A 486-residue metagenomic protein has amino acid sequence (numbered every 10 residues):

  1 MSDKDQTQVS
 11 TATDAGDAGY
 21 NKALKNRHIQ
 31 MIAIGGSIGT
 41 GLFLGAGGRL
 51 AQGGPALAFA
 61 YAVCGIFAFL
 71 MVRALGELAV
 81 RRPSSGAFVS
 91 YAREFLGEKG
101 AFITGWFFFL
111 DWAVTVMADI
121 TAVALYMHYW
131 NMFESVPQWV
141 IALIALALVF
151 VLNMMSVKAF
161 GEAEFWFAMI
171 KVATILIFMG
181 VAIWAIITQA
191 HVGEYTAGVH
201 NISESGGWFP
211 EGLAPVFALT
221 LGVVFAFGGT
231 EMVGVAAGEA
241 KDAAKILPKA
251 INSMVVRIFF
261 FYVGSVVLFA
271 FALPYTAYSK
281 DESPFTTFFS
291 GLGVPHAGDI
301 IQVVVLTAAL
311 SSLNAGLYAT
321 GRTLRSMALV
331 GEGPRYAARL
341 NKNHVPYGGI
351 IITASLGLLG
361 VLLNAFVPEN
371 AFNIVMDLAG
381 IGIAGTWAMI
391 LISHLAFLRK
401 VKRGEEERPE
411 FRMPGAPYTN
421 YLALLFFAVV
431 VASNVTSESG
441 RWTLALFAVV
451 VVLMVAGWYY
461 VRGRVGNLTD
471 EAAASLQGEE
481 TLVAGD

Functional and structural regions predicted by a protein language model:
M1-G47, A51-A56, F69-R73, S85 (+4 more regions): Membrane-interface "cap" regions at the ends of multi-pass membrane proteins
N21-L125, V224-F225, T230-V233, A240 (+4 more regions): Transmembrane helix-boundary motif of multi-pass solute transporters/channels
G48-Q52, A60, F69-M154, A159 (+2 more regions): Hydrophobic transmembrane alpha-helices that form the core helical bundles of multi-pass secondary transporters
S90-A92, G97, Y129-F133, S203-G206 (+4 more regions): TM-loop-TM module centered on a large, flexible mid-protein loop between adjacent transmembrane helices in multi-pass
A124, Q138-A197, G228, I251-V255 (+3 more regions): Membrane-interface loop-to-helix entry segments
W166-F167, Y336-Y347, W387-E438, L468: C-terminal membrane-solvent junction of multi-pass transporters and transport-like membrane proteins
I170-E204, V267-L273, W387-G404, V461-G466: Hydrophobic alpha-helical segments and their helix-loop junctions in multi-pass secondary transporters
I374, L378-T386, M413-D486: A generic transmembrane alpha-helix motif of multi-pass inner-membrane proteins
